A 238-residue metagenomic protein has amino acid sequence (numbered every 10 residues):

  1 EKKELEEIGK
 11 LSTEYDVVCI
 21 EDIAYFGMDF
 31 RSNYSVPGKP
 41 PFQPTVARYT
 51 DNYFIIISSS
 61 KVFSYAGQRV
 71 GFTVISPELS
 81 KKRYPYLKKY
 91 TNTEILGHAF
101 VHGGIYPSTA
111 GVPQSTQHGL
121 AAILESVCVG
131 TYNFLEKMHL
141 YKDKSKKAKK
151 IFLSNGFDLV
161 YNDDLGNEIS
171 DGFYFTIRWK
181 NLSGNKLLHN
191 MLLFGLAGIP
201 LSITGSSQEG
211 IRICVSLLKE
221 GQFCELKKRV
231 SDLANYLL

Functional and structural regions predicted by a protein language model:
E1-Q68, V74, L79-K81, Y86-T91: Active-site pre-lysine segment of PLP-dependent enzymes
I20-E21, L120, P200: Hydrophobic residues in well-ordered beta-strands that form the structural core
Y49, H189-L238: PLP-dependent enzyme catalytic core of the Aspartate aminotransferase-like
Y49-H139: Conserved core segment of the aminotransferase class I/II
V74, T176-R178, C214-S216: Short hydrophobic/aromatic beta-strand micro-patches that form the beta-sheet surface supporting nucleotide- or nucleic
Q114-Q117, A121, F134-L153, L159-R178: Conserved glycine-rich beta-strand-loop-beta hairpin in the small C-terminal domain of fold type I
